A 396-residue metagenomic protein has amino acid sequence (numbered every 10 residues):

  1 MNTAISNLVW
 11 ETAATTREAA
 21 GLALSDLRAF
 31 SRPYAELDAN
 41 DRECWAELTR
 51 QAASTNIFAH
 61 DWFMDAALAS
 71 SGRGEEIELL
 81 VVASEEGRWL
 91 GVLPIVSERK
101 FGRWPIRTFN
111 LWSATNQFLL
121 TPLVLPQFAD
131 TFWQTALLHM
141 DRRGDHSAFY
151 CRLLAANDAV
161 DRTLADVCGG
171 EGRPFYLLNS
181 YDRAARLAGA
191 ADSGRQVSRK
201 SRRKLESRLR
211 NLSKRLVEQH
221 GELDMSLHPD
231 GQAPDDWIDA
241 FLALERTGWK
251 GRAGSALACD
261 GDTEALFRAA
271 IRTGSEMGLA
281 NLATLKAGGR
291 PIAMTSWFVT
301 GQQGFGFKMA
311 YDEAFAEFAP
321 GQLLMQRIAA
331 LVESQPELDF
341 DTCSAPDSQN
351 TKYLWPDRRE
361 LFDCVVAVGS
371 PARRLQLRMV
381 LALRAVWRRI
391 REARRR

Functional and structural regions predicted by a protein language model:
N2-A29, S97, R162-G194, S334-R396: Active-site/acyl-donor-binding loops of N-acyltransferases
L22, W112-N116, L216-H220: Short, flexible turn/loop "capping" segments at secondary-structure junctions
L27-F109, L153-R183, A191-E317: A conserved beta-strand-loop-helix scaffold within acyl/acetyltransferase catalytic domains
F101, L125-A129, Q134-L138, A256-R374: Aromatic (often tryptophan-rich) hydrophobic motifs at membrane interfaces
W112-D145: A gly/proline- and charged-residue-enriched helix-loop-helix capping module
F118-L120, L223, F362: Short amphipathic alpha-helical segments
D141-A159: ATP-hydrolysis module of ASCE/P-loop NTPase motor domains, specifically the Walker B Asp-Glu catalytic pair
F149-C151, S226, D339-D341: Short catalytic-loop micro-motif centered on adjacent basic/acidic residues
